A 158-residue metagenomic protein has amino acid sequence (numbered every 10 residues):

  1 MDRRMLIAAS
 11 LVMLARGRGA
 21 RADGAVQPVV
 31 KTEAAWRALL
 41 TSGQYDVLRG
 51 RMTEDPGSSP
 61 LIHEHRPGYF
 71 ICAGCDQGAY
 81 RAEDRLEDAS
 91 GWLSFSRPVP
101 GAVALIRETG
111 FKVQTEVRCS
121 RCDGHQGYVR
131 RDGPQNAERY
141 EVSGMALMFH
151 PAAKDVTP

Functional and structural regions predicted by a protein language model:
M1-L14: N-terminal secretory signal peptides and thylakoid transit peptides that target proteins across membranes
V12-G17, E33: General helical secondary-structure elements
G19-R21: Sec/Tat signal peptide C-region and signal peptidase I cleavage site
G24-K31, R37-I71, Q77-P158: A short Gly-Trp-Pro
